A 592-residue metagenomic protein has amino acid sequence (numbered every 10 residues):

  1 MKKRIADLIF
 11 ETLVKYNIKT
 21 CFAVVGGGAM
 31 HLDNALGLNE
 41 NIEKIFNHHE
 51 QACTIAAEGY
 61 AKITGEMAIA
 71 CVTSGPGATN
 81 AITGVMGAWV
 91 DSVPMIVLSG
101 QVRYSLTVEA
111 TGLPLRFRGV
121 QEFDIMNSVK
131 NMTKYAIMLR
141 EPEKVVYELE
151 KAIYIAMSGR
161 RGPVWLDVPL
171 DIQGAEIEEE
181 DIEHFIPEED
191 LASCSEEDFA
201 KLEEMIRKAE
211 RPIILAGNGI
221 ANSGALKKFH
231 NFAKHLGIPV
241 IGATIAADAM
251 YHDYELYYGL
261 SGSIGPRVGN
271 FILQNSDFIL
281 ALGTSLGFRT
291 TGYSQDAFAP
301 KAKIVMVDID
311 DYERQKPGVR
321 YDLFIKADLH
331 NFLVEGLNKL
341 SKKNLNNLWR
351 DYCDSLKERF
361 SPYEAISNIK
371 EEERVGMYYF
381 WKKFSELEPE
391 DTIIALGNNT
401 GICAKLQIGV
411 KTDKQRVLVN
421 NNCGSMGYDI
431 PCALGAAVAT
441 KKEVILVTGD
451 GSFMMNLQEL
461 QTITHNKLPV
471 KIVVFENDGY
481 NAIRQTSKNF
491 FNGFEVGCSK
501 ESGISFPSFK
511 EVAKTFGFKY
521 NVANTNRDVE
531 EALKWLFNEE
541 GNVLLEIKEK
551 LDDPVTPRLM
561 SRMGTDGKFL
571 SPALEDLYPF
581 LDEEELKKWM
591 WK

Functional and structural regions predicted by a protein language model:
M1, E143, E204, A302-N398 (+3 more regions): Phosphate/pyrophosphate-binding active-site segments
M1-L340, L387, P469-I472, L581: N-terminal alpha/beta PP-like core and its mobile active-site loop of ThDP/TPP-dependent enzymes
A6-K19, V24-G27, L32-L36, L356-I430 (+1 more regions): Active-site diphosphate/adenylate-binding microenvironment
V24-G26, I45-I55, A70-G77, R140-E141 (+5 more regions): Active-site nucleophile and cofactor-binding loops and adjacent substrate-binding regions of central metabolic enzymes
V108-V120, P317, K326, H330-G336 (+1 more regions): Thiamine diphosphate
M132-T133, K208, K383-T392, A513-F518: A structural motif corresponding to the C-terminal end of an alpha-helix and its immediate exit/capping segment
I153, A200-E203, K228-F229, R267-G269 (+7 more regions): Generic recognition of flexible, low-complexity loop/linker segments
G217-N222, I369, G449-G451: Conserved short loop/turn motifs at secondary-structure junctions
